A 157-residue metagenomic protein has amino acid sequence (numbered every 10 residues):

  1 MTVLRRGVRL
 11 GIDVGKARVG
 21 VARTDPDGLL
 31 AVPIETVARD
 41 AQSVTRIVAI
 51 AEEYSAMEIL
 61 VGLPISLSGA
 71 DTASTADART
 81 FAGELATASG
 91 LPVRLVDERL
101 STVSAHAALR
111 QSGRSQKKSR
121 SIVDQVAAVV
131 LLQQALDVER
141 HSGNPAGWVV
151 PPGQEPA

Functional and structural regions predicted by a protein language model:
M1-I12, K16-A157: Phosphate- and other anionic-substrate recognition elements at nucleic-acid/protein interfaces
